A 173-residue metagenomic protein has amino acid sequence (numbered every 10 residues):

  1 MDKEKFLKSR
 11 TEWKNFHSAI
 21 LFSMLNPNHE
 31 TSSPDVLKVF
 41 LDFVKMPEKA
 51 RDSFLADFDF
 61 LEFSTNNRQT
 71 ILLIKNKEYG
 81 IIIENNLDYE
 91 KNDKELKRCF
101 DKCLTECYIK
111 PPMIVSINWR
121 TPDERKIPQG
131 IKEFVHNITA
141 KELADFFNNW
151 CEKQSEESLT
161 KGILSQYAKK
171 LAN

Functional and structural regions predicted by a protein language model:
M1-N173: Charged, terminal alpha-helix-loop-beta segments that serve as non-catalytic nucleic-acid engagement and/or assembly
